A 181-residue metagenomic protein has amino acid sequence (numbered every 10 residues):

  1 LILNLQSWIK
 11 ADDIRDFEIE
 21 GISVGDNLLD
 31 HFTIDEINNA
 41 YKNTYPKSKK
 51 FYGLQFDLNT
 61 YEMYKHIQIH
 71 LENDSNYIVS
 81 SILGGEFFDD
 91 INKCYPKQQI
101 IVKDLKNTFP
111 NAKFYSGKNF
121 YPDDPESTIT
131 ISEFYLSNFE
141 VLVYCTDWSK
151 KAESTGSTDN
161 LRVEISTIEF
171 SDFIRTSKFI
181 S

Functional and structural regions predicted by a protein language model:
L1-A11: Classical Sec-dependent N-terminal signal peptides that target proteins to the secretory pathway
Q6, Q55, Q68, Q98-Q99: Residue-identity detector for glutamine
I9-F51, S81-S181: Non-cytosolic coordination micro-motifs
G53-I78: Compositionally biased P/S/T/G-rich terminal and signal peptide-adjacent segments that lie outside catalytic cores
